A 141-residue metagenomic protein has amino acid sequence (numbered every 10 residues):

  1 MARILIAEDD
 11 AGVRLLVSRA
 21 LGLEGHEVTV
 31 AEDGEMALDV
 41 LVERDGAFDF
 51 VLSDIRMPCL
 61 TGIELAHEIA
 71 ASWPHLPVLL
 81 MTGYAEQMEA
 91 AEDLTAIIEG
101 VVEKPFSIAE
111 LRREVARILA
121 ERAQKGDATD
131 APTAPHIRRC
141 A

Functional and structural regions predicted by a protein language model:
E8: Conserved acidic carboxylate
L15-L23: Charged docking surfaces used in two-component/phosphorelay signaling
V30-F50, E89: Acidic, metal-coordinating helix/loop segments flanking the phosphotransfer/catalytic sites of two-component signaling
D33-M36, T61-L65: Acidic catalytic/metal-coordinating carboxylates
D54, T82: Active-site residues of response regulator receiver
M57: Receiver (REC) domain active-site loop signature in two-component systems and cognate sites in sensor histidine kinases
E64, A71, P77, Y84-E103 (+1 more regions): Alpha4 helix (beta4-alpha4-beta5 surface) of REC/receiver domains from two-component response regulators
F106-L119, A123, D127: C-terminal output helix
